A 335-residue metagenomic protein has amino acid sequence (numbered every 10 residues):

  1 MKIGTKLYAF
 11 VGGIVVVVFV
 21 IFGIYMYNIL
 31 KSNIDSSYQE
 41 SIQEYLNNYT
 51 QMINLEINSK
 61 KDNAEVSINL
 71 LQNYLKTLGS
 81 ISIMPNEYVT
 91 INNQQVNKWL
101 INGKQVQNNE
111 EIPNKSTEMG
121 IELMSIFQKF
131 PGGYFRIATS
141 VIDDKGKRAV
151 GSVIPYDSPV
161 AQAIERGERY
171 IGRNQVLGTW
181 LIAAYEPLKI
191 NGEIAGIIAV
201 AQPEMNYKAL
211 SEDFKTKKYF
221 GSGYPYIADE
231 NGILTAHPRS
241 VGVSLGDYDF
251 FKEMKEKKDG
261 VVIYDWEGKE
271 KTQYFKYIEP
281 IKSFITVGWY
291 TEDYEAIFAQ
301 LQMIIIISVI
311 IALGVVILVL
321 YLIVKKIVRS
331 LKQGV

Functional and structural regions predicted by a protein language model:
I3-K98, I121-M124, R173-A184, L188 (+2 more regions): Juxtamembrane extracytoplasmic/periplasmic/luminal helical "stalk" adjacent to the first N-terminal
I14, G221, F284-T286, T291-V335: Cytoplasm-proximal transmembrane signaling helix
L70, E111-M119, E212-K217, E253: Amphipathic alpha-helical regulatory segments at dimerization interfaces that relay allosteric signals between sensory
I83-R166, N174-V176, A228-D249: Extracellular/periplasmic ligand-sensing ectodomains of membrane signal-transduction proteins
L123-I137, Y156-I190, T216-A228, D247-I281: Membrane-proximal, non-catalytic sensory/regulatory domains of signal-transducing membrane proteins
E186, E193-M205, T272-I297: Short, hydrophobic beta-strand elements of compact beta-sandwich sensory domains
M205-E212, S240-M254, L301: A short, polar/charged loop-to-alpha-helix boundary motif
